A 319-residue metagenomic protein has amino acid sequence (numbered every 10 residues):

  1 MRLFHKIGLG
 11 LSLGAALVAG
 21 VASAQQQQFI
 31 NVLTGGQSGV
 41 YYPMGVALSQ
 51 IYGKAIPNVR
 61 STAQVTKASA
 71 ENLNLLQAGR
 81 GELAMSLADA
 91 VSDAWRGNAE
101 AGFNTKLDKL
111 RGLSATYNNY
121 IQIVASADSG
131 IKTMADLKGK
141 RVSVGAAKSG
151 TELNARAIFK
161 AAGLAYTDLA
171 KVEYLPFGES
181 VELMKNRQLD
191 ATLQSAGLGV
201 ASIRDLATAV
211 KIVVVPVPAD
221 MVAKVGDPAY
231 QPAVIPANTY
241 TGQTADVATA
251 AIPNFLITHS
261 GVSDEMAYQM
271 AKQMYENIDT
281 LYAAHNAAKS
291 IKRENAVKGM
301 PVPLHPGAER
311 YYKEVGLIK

Functional and structural regions predicted by a protein language model:
M1-L11: Bacterial N-terminal signal peptides that target proteins for export
V18-A24: Sec/Tat signal peptide C-region and signal peptidase I cleavage site
Q25-D93: N-terminal (or domain-start) structured segment
N31-A55, V59-R60, N119-N186, D279 (+3 more regions): Bilobed "Venus flytrap"/periplasmic-binding protein-like clamshell domains and structurally analogous long
G81-Y117, V200: Acidic, polar ligand-binding/catalytic clefts
A88-A90, A99-E100, S129, A165-I257 (+1 more regions): Pocket-lining segment of extracytoplasmic ligand-binding domains
K106, L113-Y120, A207-T208, A248-A251: Short Pro/Gly-enriched coil loops immediately N-terminal to beta-strands
E179, K185-N186, A196-V214, D220 (+2 more regions): An extracytoplasmic/periplasmic, membrane-proximal ligand-sensing/linker region
